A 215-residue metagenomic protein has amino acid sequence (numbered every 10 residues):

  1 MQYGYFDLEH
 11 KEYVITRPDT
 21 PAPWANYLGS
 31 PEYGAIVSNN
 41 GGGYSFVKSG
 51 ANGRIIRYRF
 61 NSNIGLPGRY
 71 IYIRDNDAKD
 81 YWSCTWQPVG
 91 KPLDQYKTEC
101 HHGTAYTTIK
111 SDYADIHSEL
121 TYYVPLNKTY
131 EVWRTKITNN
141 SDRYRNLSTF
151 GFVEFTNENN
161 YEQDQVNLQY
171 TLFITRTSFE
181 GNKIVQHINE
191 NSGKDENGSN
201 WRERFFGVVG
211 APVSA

Functional and structural regions predicted by a protein language model:
M1-A215: Anionic coordination/interaction segments
